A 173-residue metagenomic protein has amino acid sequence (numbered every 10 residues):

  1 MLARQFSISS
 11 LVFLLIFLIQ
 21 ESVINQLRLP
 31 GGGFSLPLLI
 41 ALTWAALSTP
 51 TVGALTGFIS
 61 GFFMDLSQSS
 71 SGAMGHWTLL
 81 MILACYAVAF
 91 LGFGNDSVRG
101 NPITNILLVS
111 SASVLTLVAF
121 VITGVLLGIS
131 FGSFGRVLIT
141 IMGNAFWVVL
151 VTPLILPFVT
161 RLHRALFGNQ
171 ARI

Functional and structural regions predicted by a protein language model:
M1-I173: Terminal, non-globular segments
